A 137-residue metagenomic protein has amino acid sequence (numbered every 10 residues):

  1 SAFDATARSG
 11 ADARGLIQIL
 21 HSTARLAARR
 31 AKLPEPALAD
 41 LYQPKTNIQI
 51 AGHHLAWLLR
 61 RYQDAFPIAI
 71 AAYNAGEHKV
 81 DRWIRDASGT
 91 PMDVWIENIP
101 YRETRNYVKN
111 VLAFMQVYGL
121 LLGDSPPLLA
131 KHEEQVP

Functional and structural regions predicted by a protein language model:
S1-P137: Catalytic glycan-binding domains that act on GlcNAc-containing polysaccharides
